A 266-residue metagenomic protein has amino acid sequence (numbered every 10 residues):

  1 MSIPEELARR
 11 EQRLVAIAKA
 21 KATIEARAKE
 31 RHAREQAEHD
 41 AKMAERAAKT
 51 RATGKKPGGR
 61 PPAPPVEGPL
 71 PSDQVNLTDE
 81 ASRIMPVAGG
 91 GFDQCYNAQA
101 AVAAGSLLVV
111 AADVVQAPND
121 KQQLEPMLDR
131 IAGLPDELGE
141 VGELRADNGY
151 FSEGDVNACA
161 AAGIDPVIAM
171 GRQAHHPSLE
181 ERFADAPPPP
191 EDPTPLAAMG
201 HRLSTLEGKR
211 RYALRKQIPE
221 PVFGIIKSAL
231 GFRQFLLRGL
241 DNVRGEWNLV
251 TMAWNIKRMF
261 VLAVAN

Functional and structural regions predicted by a protein language model:
M1-N266: Anion-binding and metal-coordination hotspots
